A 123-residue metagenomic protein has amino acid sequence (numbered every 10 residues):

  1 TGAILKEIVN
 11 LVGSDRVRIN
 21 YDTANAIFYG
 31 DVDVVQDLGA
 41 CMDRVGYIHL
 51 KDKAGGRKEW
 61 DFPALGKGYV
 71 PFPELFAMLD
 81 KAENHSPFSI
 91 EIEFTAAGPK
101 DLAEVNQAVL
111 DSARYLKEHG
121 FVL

Functional and structural regions predicted by a protein language model:
G2-Y21, I27-L123: Histidine-acidic metal/acid-base catalytic patches
